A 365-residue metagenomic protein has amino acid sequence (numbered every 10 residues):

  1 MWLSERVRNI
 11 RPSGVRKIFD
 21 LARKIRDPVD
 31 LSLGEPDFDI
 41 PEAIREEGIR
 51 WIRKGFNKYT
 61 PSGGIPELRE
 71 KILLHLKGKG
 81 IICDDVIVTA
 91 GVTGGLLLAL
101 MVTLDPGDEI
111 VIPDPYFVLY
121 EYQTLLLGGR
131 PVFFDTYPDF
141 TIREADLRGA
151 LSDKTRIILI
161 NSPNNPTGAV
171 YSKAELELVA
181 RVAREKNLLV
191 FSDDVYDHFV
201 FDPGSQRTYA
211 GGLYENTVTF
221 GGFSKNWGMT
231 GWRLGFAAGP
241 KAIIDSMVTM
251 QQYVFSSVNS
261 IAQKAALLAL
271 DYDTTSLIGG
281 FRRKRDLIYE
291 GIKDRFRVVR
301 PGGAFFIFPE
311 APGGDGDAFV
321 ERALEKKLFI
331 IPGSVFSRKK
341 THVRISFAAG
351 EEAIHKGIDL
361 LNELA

Functional and structural regions predicted by a protein language model:
M1-R11, E67-E70: Conserved PLP-binding active-site segment in aminotransferase class I/II-type PLP enzymes
L3, N9-I10, L21-K24, V29 (+2 more regions): PLP-dependent class I/II
K54-F56: Conserved nucleotide-sugar phosphate-binding/catalytic loop shared by glycosyltransferases and other
K58-A90: Conserved N-terminal alpha-helix of the aminotransferase class I/II PLP-enzyme fold
